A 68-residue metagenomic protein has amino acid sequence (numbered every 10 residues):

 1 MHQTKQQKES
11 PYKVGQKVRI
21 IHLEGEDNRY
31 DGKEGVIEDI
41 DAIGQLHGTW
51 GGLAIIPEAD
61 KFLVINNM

Functional and structural regions predicted by a protein language model:
H2-K5, K13-M68: Basic/aromatic-rich interaction segments and small domains that mediate binding to polyanionic partners
